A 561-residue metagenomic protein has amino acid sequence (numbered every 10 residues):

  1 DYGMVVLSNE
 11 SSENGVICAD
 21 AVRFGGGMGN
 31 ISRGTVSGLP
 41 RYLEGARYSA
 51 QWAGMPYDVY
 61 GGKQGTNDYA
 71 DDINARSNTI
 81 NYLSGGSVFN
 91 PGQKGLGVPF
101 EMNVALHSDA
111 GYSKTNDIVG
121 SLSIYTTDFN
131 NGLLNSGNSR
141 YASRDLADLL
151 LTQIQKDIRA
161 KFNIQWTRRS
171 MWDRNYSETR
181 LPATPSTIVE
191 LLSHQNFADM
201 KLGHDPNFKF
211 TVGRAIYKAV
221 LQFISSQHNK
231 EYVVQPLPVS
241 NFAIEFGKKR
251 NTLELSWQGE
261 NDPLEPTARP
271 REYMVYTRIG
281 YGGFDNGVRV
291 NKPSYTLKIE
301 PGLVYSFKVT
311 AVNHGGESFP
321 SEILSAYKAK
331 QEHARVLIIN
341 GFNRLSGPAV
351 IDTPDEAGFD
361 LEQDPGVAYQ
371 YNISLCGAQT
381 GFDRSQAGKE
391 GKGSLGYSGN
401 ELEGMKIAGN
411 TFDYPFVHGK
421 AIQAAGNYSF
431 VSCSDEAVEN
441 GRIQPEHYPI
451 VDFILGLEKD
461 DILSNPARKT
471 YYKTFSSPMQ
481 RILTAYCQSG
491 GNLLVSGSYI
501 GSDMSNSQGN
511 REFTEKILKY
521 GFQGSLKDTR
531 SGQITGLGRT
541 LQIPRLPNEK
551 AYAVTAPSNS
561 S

Functional and structural regions predicted by a protein language model:
V5-G15: Short beta-strand-plus-loop segments that form exposed binding edges in beta-rich domains
E10, A21-G29, S87, M102-G132 (+1 more regions): Active-site-adjacent mobile loop/cap segments within catalytic or ligand-binding domains
N30-V119: Catalytic-core regions of hydrolytic enzymes
F223-T267, P301, G316-A334: Pro/Thr/Ser/Gly-rich low-complexity, intrinsically disordered linker/stalk tracts
D285-K292: Short beta-strand segments within Ig-like beta-sandwich modules, predominantly Fibronectin type-III
T296-E317: Beta-strand-rich modules
I323-L457: Aromatic-Pro/Gly-enriched surface loop or interdomain linker that acts as a lid/target-recognition segment
E458-N559: A glycine-rich, often tryptophan-bearing local segment used as a flexible ligand/cofactor-contacting loop or short
